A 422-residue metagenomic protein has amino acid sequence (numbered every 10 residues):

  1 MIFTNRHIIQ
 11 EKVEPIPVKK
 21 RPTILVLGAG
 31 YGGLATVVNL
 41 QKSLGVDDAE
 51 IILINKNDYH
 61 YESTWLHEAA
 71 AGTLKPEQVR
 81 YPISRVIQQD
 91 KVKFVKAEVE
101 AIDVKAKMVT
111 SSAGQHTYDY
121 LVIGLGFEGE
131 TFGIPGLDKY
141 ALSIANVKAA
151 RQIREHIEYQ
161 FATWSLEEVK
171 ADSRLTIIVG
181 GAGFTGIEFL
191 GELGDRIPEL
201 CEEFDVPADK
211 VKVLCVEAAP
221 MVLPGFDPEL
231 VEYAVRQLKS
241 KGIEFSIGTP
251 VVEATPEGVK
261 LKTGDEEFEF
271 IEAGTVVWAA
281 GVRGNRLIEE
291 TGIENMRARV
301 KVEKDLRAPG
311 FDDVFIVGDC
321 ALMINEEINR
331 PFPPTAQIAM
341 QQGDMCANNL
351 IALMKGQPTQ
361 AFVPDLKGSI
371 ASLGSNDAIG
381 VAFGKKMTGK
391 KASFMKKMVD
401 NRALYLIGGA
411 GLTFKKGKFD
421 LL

Functional and structural regions predicted by a protein language model:
I2-K93, I177, I187-G225, V277: Beta1-alpha1 glycine-rich phosphate/pyrophosphate-binding loop at the start of Rossmann-like nucleotide-binding domains
I2-R21, V92-T176, G180, E266 (+1 more regions): FAD-binding core/adjacent interface of flavoenzyme oxidoreductases
K12, S375-L422: C-terminal auxiliary extensions adjacent to catalytic cores
L27, T117-F127, V251, I271-G281 (+1 more regions): Short hydrophobic core segments
D90, F94-A101, D195-K304, G310: A Rossmann-like FAD-binding core segment of flavoenzymes
K139-E168, I271-Q341, N348: FAD-site-proximal beta/loop scaffold in flavoenzymes
D195-P198, Q337-P364: Internal hydrophobic alpha-helix adjacent to the cofactor/substrate pocket in enzyme cavities
